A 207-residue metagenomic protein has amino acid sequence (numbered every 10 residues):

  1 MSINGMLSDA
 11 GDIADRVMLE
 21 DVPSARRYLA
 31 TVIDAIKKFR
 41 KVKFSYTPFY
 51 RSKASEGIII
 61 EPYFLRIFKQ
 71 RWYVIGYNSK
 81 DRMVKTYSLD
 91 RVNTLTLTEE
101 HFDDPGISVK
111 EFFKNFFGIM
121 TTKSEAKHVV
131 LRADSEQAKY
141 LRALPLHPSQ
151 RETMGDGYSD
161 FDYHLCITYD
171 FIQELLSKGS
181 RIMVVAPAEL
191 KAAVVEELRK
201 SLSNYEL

Functional and structural regions predicted by a protein language model:
M1-T47: Bulky hydrophobic/aromatic content
I33-N78: Loop-centered beta-sheet repeat module
G57-I59, T86-L89, H128-V130, D160-D162: Well-ordered beta-strand positions in beta-sheet-rich domains
L65, L95, R151-E152: A structural signal for short hydrophobic beta-strand segments in well-ordered beta-sheet cores
Q70-R71, D90, E100, D156-S159: Beta-strand-connecting loop/turn residues
D81-F112: Flexible linker/loop signature enriched in Pro/Ser/Thr and Pro/Gly
E111-L207: Polybasic (Lys/Arg-rich)
